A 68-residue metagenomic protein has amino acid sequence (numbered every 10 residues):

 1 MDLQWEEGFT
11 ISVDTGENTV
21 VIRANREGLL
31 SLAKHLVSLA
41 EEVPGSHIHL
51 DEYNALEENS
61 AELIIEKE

Functional and structural regions predicted by a protein language model:
M1-E68: Positively charged, low-complexity terminal tracts and the immediately adjacent first secondary-structure elements
